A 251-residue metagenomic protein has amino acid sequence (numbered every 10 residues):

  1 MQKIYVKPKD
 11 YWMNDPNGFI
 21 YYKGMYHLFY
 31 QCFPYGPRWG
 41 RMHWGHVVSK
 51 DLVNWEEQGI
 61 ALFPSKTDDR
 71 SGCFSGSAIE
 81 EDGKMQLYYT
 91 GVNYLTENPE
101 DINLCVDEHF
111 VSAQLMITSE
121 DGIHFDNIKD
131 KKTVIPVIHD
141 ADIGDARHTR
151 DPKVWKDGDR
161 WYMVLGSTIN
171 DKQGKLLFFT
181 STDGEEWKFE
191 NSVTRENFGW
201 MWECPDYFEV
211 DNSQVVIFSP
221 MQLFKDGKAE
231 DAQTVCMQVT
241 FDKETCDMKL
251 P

Functional and structural regions predicted by a protein language model:
M1-D151, K156-W202, E209-P251: Beta-rich carbohydrate-recognition and catalytic domains
